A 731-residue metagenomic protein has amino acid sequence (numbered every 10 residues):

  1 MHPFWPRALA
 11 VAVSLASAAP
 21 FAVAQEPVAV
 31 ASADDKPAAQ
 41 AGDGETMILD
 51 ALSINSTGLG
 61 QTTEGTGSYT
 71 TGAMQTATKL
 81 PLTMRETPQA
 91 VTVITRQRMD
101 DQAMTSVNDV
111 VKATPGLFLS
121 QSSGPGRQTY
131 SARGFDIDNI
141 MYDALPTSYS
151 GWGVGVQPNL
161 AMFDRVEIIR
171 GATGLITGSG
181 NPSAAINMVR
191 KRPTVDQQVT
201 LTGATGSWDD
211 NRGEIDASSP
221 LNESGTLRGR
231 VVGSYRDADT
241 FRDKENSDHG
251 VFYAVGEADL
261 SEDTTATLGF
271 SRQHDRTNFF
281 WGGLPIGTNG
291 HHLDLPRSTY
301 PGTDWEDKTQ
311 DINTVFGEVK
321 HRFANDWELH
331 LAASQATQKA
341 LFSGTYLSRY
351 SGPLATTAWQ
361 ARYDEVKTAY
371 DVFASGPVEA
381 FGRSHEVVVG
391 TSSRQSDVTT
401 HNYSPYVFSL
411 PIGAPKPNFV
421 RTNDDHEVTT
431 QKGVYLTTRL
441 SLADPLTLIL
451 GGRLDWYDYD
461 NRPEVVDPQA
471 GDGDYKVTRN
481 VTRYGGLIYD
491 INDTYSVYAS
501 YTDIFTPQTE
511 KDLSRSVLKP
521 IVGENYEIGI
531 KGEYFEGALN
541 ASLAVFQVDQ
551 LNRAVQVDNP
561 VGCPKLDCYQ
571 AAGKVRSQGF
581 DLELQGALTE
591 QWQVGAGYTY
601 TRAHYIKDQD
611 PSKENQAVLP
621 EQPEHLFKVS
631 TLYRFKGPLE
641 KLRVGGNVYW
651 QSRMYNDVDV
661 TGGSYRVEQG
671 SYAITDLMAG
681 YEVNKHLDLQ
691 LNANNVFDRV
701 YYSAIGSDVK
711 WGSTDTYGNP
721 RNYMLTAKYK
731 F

Functional and structural regions predicted by a protein language model:
L119, T129, L145-R170, M188-R190: Short acidic/polar hinge/loop motifs at secondary-structure boundaries that mediate gating or recognition
Y149, M162-D164, L175-A254, L260-T264 (+2 more regions): Outer-membrane beta-barrel translocator/receptor signature
R236-T240, Y253-R322, Q335-E365, S404-Q431 (+1 more regions): Acidic/polar loop-and-plug regions of large Gram-negative outer-membrane beta-barrel proteins
E257-S261, E365, S384-E386, S392-S396 (+2 more regions): Structural signature of Gram-negative outer-membrane beta-barrels, strongest in the C-terminal barrel of TonB-dependent
H274-T288, Q395-N402, D458, L487-G532 (+4 more regions): Surface-exposed extracellular loop regions of Gram-negative outer-membrane beta-barrel proteins, predominantly
E318-A324, E328-S334, Q338-G344, I521-A587 (+2 more regions): Membrane-embedded beta-barrel scaffold of Gram-negative outer-membrane proteins
Q570-D659, F697, K730: Gram-negative outer-membrane beta-barrel transporters
Y649-D659, G680-F731: C-terminal beta-signal and adjacent terminal beta-strands/loops of Gram-negative outer-membrane beta-barrel proteins
